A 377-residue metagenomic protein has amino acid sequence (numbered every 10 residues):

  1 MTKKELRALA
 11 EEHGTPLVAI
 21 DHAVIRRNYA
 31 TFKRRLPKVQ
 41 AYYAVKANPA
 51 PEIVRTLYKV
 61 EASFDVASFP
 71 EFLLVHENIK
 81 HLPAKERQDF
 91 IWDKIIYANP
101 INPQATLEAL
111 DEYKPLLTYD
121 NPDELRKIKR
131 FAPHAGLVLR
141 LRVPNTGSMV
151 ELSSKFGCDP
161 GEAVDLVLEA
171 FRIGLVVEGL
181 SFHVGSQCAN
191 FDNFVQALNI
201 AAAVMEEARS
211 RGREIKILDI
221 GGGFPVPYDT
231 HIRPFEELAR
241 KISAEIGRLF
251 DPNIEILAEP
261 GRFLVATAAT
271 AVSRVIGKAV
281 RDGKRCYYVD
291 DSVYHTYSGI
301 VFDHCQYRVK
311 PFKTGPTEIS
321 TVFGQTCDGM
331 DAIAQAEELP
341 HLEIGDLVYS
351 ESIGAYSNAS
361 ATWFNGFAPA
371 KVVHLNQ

Functional and structural regions predicted by a protein language model:
M1-R130, H134, R172, V176 (+3 more regions): A charged N-terminal "starter" segment
V24, A47-P49, P70, I101-P103 (+6 more regions): Active-site-proximal loop/turn and secondary-structure-junction residues that shape catalytic pockets, frequently
I25, K46, S68, L110 (+7 more regions): Conserved, mostly hydrophobic/aromatic
Y43, F64-A67, Y97, T118-N121 (+5 more regions): General beta-strand structural signal in soluble alpha/beta enzymes
V54, H76-I79, L107-A109, R130-F131 (+6 more regions): Short acidic, glycine/serine/threonine-rich loops at helix termini
G136-R142: ATP-grasp fold ATP-binding core
V143-G277, L339, N365: Active-site loop/helix belt of alpha/beta enzymes
K241, P252-Q377: Charged (often Lys/Glu-rich) extended helix/loop segments that serve as interaction or gating elements
